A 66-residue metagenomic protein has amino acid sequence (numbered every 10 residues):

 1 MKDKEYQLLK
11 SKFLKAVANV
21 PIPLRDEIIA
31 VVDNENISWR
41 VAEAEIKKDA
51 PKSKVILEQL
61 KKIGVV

Functional and structural regions predicted by a protein language model:
M1-V31: N-terminal acidic leader/helix
L24-K47: Short acidic, hydrophobic short linear motifs in intrinsically disordered regions
D49-K52: Short, intrinsically disordered low-complexity segments
K54-E58: Short, hydrophobic-biased segments on the C-terminal half of alpha helices that form "recognition helices"
K61-V66: A short, conserved structural fragment
